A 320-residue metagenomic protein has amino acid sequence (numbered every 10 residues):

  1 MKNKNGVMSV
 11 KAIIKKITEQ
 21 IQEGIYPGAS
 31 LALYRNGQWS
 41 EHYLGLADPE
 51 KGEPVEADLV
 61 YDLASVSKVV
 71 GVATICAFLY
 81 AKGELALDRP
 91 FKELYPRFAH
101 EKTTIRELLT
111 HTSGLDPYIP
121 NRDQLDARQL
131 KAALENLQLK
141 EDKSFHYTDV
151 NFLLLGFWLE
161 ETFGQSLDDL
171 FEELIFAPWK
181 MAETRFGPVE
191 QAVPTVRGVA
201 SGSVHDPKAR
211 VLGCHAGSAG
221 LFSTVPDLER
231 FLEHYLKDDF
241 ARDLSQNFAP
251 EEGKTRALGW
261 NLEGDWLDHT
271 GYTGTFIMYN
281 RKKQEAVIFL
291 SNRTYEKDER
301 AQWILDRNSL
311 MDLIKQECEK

Functional and structural regions predicted by a protein language model:
K2-L46, Q165, E172, S201-K320: Catalytic loop of the DD-peptidase/beta-lactamase superfamily, centered on the K-T-G motif and neighboring
I21-S30, Y43-L44, K51-E107, Q138-V150 (+3 more regions): Short active-site loop at a secondary-structure junction that contains or immediately precedes the catalytic residue(s)
L33, F98, T112: Residues that line or immediately flank small-molecule/substrate-binding pockets and catalytic motifs
E41, E101-T270: Short, surface-exposed loop or secondary-structure junction motifs that flank catalytic or metal-binding residues
L46, E50, G114-L115: Active-site/binding-pocket entry motifs
